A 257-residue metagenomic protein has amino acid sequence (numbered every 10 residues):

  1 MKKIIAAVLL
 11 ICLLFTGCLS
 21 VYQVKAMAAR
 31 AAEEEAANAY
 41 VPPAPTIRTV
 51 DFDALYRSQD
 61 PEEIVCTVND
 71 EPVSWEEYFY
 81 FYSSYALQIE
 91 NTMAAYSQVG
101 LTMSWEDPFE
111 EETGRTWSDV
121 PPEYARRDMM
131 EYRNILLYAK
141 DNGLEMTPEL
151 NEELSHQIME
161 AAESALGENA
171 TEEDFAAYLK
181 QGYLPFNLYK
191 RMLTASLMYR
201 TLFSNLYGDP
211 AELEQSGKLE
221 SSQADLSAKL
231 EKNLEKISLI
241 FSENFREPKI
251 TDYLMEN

Functional and structural regions predicted by a protein language model:
M1-W117, A224-N257: Short, low-structural-confidence N-terminal segments
E33, E71-S74, E131, E168-T171 (+5 more regions): Short linear sequence motifs
L87-P121, K140-S221: Charged, solvent-exposed helices and adjacent loops that form client-binding or oligomerization surfaces
P122-R126: Hydrophobic alpha-helical transmembrane segments of multi-pass membrane proteins
D128, R133-E145: Post-signal peptide N-terminal segment of secreted/secretory-pathway proteins
